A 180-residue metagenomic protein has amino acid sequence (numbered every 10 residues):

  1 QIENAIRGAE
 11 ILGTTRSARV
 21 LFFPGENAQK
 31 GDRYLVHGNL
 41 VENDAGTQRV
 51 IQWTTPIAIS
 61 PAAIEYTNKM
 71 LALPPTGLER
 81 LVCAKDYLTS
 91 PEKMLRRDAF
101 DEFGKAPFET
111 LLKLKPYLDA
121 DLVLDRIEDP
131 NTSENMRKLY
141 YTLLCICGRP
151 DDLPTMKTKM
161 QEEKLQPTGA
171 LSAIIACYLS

Functional and structural regions predicted by a protein language model:
I2, Y34-V36, W53, A84 (+5 more regions): Generic structural hydrophobic/aromatic packing signal, biased to beta-strands
I2-A58: Basic, polyanion-binding surface patches
G25-N27, L78, N131-T132, R137: Generic signature of mature, soluble extracytoplasmic domains
P61-M94, D101: Charged, amphipathic alpha-helical linkers/stalks
E65-P74, R97-L114, N135-R149, G169-S180: Structural detector for internal amphipathic alpha-helices that build alpha-solenoid repeat scaffolds
G77-D86, E109-I127, R149-Q161: Amphipathic alpha-helical scaffolding segments comprising HEAT/armadillo-like alpha-solenoid repeats
D86-R96, I127-N135, Q161-Q166: Short coil turns that connect the paired helices of HEAT/ARM alpha-solenoid repeats
